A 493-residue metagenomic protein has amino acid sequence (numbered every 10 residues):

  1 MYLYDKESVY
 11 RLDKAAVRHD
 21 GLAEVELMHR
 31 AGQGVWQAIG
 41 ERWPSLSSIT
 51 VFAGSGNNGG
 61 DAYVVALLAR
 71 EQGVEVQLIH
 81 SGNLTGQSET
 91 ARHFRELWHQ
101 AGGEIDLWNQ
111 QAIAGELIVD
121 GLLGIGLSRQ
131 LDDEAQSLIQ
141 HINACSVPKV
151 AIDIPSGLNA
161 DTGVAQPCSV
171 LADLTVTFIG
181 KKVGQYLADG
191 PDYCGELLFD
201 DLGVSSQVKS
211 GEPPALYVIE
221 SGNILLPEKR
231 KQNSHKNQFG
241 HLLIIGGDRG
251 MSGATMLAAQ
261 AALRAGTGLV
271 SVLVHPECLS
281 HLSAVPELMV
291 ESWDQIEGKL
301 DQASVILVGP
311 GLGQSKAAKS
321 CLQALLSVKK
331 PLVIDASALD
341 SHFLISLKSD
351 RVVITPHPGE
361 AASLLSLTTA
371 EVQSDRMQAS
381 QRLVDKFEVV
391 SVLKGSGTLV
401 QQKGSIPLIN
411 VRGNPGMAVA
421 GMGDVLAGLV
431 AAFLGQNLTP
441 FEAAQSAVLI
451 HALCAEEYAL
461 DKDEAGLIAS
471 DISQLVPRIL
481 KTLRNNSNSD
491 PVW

Functional and structural regions predicted by a protein language model:
M1-L78, S88, Q185-A336, D340-V353 (+2 more regions): Small-residue (G/A/S/T)-rich helix-start motifs and N-terminal tracts that mark the onset
V64-N143, S280-Q302: N-terminal small/polar loop signature for handling phosphorylated ligands or for N-terminal nucleophile
E75-G82, E134-P155, S327-F343: Short, acidic/small-residue loops that bind anionic groups at enzyme active sites
R95, A135-I139, A172, L322 (+1 more regions): Amphipathic alpha-helical segments in well-structured domains
I113-L117, L122-P214: Internal gly/pro-rich beta-alpha loop/helix module that stabilizes soluble enzyme cofactors or their anionic handles
